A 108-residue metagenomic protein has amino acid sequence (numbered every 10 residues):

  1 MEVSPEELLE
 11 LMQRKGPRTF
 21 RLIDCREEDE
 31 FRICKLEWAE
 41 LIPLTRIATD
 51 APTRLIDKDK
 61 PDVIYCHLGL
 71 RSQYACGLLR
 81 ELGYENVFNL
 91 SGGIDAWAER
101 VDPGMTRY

Functional and structural regions predicted by a protein language model:
M1-R21, E28-P61, L70-Y108: Rhodanese-like catalytic fold shared by cysteine-dependent sulfurtransferases and DSP/PTP-type phosphatases
I64-C66: Short, surface-exposed ligand- or partner-binding patches at beta-edge/loop junctions that are enriched in aromatics
